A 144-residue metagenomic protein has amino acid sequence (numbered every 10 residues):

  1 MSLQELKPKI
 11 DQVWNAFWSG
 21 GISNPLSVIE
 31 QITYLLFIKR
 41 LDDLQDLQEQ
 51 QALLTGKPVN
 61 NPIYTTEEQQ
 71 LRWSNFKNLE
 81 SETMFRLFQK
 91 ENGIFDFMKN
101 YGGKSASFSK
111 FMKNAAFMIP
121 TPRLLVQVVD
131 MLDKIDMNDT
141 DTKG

Functional and structural regions predicted by a protein language model:
M1-G144: Non-catalytic, mostly N-terminal accessory regions of nucleic-acid modification and defense proteins
